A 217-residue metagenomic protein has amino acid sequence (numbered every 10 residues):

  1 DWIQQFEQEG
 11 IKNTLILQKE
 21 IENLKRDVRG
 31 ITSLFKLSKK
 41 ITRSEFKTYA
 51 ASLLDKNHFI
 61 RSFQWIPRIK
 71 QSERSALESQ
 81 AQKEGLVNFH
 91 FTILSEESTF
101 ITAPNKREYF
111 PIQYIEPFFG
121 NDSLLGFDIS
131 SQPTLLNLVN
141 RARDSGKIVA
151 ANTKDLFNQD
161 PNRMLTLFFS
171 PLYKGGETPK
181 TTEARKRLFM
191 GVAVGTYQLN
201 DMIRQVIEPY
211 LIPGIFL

Functional and structural regions predicted by a protein language model:
W2-V28, F35-R43: Membrane-proximal amphipathic alpha-helices that sit immediately adjacent to an N-terminal transmembrane/signal-anchor
E7-Q8, K36-L217: Intrinsically disordered, low-complexity polar/acidic regions
D27-G30, F118-F119: Short acidic (Asp/Glu) and glycine-rich catalytic loops that position anionic groups and cofactors
